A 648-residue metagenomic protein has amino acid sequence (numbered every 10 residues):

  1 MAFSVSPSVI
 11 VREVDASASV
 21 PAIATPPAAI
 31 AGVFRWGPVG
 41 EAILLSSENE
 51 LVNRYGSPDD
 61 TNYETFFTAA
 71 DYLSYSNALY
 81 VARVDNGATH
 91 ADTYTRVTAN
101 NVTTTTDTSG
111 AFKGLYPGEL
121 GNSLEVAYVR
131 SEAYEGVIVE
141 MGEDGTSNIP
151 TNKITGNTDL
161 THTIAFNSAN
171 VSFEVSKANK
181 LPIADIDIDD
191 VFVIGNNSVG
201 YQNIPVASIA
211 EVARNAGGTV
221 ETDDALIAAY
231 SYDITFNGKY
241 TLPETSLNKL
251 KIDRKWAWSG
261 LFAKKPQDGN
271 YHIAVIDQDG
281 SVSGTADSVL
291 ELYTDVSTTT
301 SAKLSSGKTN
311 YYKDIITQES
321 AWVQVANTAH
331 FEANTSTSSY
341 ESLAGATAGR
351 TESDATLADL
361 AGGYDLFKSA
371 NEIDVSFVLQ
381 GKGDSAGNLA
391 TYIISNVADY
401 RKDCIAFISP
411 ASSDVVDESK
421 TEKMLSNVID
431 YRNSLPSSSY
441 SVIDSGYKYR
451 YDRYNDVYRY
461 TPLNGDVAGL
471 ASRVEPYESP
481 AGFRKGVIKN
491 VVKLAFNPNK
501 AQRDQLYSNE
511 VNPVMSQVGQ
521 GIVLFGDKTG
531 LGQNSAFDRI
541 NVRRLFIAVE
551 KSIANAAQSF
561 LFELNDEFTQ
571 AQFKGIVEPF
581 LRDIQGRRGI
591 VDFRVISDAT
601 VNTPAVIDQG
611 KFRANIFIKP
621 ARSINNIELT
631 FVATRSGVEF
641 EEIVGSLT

Functional and structural regions predicted by a protein language model:
M1-V97, G110-L115, V193-N196, D277 (+2 more regions): Structured, hydrophobic secondary-structure cores that serve as assembly/anchoring elements
V97-K113, E119, A127-T241: Autoprocessing Asn-cyclization modules and mimics
A99-T105, V126, D253-K264, Y364-K368: Intrinsically disordered, low-complexity regulatory segments in eukaryotic proteins
T106-T108, N122, A228-Y232, Q267-G269 (+3 more regions): Residues at beta-strand starts and edge strands
Y134-V137, K255, S259-L261, T298-A302 (+1 more regions): Short, cationic low-complexity segments
F236-G260, P266-A274: Surface-exposed interaction regions enriched in Ser/Thr/Asp/Glu that occur as long low-complexity tracts or repetitive
N237-I252, D279-T299: Acidic, small/polar residue-enriched beta-strand/turn segments
D287-W322: E2/UBC-UEV (E2-variant) core
